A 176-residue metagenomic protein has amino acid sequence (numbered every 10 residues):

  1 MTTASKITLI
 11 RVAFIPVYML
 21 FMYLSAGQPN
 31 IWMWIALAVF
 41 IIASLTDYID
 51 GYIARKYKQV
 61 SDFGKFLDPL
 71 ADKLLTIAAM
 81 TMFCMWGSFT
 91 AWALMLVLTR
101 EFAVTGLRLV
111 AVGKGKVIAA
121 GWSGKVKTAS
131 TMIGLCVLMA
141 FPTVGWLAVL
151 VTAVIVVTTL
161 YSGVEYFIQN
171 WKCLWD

Functional and structural regions predicted by a protein language model:
M1-D176: Alpha-helical transmembrane bundles and membrane-interface segments of multipass inner-membrane proteins
